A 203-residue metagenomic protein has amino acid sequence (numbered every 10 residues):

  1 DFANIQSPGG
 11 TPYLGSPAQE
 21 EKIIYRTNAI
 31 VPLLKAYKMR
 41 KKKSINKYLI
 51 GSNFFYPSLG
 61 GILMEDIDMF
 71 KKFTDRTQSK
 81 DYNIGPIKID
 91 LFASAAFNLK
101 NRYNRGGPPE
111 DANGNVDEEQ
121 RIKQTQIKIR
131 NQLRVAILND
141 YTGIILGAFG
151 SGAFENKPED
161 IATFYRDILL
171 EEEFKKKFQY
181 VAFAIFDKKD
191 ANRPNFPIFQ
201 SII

Functional and structural regions predicted by a protein language model:
D1-I144, A148-I203: Macrodomain-like recognition of ADP-ribose-binding/processing modules
